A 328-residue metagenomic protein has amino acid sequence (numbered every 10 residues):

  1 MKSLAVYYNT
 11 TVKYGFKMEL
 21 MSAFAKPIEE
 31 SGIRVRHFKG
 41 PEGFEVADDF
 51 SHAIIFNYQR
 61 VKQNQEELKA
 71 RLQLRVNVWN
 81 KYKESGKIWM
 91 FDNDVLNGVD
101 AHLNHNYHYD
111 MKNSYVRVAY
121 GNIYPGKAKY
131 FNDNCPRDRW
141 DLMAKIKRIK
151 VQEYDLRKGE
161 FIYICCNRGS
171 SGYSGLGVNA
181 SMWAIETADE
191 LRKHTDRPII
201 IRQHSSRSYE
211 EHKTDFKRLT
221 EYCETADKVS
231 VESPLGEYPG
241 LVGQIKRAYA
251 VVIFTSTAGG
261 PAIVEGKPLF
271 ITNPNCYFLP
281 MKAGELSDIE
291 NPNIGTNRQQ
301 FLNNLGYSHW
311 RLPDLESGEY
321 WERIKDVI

Functional and structural regions predicted by a protein language model:
M1-V61, S171, D326-I328: N-terminal pre-catalytic "stem/leader" segment of glycosyltransferase-like enzymes
V6-T11, I55-R60, F91-V95, G159-S171 (+2 more regions): Short loop/turn segments at strand-loop or loop-helix junctions that form parts of catalytic or ligand-binding pockets
K17-A25, E67-V76, V178-E190, K213-T220: Well-ordered, non-membrane alpha-helical segments in soluble/globular domains
P41-L74, W89, V251-F254: Short, well-ordered secondary-structure micro-motifs within conserved domains or adaptor modules
Q59, G236-A283: A donor-sugar binding/catalytic signature common to diverse glycosyltransferases and related nucleotide-sugar
D110-G159, L279-I328: Leloir-type glycosyltransferase catalytic cores
Q152-Y209, L302, Y307-E316, W321: Active-site donor-nucleotide binding/catalytic segment of nucleotide-sugar enzymes
A188-G236: Catalytic donor nucleotide-activated moiety binding site of glycosyltransferases and closely related
